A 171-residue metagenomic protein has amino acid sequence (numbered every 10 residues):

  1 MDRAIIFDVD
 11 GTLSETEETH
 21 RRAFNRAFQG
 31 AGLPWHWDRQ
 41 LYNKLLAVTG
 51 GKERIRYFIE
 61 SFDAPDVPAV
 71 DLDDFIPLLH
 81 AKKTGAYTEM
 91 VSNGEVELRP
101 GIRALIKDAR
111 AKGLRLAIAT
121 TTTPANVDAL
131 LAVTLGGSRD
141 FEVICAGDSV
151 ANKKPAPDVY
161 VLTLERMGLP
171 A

Functional and structural regions predicted by a protein language model:
D2-V9, L13-P100, K107-K112: N-terminal helical cap/lid subdomain that shapes the substrate entry/recognition surface in HAD-like hydrolases
A4, A117-A119, L164: Long alpha-helical scaffolds
I6-D8, A117, C145: Conserved beta-strand segments that form the floor/walls of ligand-binding pockets within enzyme and binding domains
E17-E18, T49, T121-P124, P157: Alpha-helix N-cap/helix-start capping motif
F24, I102-A132: Substrate-recognition element of Asp-dependent hydrolases with the DxDx(T/V) motif
W35-W37, D66, L116, S138 (+1 more regions): Residue-level detector of short coil/turn "hinge" positions at structural boundaries
N93, T123-A171: Substrate-recognition "cap/lid" segment bordering the active-site pocket of phosphatases
L98, A119, N152: Residue-level marker of regulatory loop/turn positions in helix-turn-helix DNA-binding domains and in histidine
